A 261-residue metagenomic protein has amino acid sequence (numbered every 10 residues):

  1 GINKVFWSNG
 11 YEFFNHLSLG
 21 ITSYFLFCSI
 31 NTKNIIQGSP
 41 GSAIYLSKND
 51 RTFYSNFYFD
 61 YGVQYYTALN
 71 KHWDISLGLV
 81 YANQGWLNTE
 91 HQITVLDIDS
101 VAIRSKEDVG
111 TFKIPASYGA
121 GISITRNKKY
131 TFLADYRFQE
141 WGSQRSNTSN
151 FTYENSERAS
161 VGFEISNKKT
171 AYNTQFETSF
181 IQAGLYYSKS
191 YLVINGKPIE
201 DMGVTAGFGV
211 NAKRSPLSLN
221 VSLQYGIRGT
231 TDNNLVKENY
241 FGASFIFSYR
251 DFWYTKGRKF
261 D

Functional and structural regions predicted by a protein language model:
G1-D261: Outer-membrane beta-barrel porins/channels
